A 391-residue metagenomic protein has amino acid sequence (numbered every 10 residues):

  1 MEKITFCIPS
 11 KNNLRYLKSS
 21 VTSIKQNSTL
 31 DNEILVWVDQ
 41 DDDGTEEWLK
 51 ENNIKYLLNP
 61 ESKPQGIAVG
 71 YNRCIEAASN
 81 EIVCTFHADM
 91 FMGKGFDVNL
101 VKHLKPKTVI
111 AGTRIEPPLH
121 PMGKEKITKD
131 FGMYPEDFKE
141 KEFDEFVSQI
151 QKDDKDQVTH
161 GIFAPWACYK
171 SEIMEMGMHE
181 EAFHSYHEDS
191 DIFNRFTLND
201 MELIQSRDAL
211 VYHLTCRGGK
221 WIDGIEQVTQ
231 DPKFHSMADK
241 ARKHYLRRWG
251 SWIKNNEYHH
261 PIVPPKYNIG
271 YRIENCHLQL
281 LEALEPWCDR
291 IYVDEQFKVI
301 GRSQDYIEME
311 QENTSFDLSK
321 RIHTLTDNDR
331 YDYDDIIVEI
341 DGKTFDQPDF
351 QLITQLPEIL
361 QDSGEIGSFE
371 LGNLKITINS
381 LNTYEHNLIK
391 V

Functional and structural regions predicted by a protein language model:
I4-Y16, S20, N27-S28, W37 (+1 more regions): A conserved hydrophobic helix/loop-capping motif in glycosyltransferases and polysaccharide synthases
T22-D31, A283-D289: Short, acidic, metal-binding catalytic loop of nucleotide-sugar glycosyltransferases
W37-E47, Q296-G301: A conserved acidic beta->alpha catalytic loop
P60-A78: Glycine-rich, basic loop-to-helix element that forms the pyrophosphate-binding segment of sugar-nucleotide handling
V83: Short aromatic/hydrophobic "clamp" motif used to bind/position activated sugar donors
F91-P135: Conserved donor NDP-sugar-binding/catalytic core segment of glycosyltransferases
F146-C168: A recurrent flexible, glycine/aromatic-enriched loop bordering the glycosyltransferase active site that acts as
H160-G177, A182-L210: A short, conserved alpha-helix in the catalytic core of glycosyltransferases
